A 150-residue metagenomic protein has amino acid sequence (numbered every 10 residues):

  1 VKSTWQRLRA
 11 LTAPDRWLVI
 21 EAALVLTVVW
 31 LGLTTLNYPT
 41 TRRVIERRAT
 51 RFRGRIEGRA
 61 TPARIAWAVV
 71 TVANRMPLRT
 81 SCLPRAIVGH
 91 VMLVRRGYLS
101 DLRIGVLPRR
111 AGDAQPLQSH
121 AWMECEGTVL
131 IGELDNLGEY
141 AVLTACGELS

Functional and structural regions predicted by a protein language model:
V1-F52, R64-S81, R95-R96, E133-L134 (+1 more regions): N-terminal accessory/pre-domain segments preceding catalytic cores
R43-I56, Q118, E124-T128: Intrinsically disordered, low-complexity N-terminal segments that are enriched in acidic
E57-P62: A structural motif
A68, I87-S150: Hydrophobic/aromatic-rich core segments of domains that either
